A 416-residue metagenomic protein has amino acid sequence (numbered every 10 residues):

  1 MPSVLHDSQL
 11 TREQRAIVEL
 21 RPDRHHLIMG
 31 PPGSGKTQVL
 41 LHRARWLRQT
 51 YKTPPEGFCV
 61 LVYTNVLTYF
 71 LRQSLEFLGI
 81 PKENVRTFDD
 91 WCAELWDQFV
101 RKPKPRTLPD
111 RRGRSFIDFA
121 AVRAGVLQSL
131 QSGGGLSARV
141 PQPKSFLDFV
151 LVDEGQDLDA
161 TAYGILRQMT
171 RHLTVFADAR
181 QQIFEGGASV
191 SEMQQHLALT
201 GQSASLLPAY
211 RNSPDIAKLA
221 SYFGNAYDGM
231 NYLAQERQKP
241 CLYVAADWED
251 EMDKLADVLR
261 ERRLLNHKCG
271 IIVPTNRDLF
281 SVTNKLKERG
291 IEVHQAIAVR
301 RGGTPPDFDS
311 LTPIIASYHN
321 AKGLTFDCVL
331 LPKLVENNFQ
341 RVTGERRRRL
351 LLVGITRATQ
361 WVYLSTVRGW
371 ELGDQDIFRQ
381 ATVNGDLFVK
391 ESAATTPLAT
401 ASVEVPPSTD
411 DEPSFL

Functional and structural regions predicted by a protein language model:
D7, T11-W91, S145, F149 (+3 more regions): Conserved helicase motor core of SF1/SF2 NTP-dependent helicases
L47, W96-K102, S129-G133, V335: Short regulatory "switch" loops immediately downstream of catalytic or recognition motifs within protein catalytic
E76-G79, D89-P109: Conserved NTP-binding/hydrolysis module of P-loop NTPases
V85-C92, T107-F149, D157-I165: Conserved helicase/translocase P-loop NTPase motor core
Q98-F116, G187, Q340-E345: Short, flexible/disordered intra-domain loops and linkers
